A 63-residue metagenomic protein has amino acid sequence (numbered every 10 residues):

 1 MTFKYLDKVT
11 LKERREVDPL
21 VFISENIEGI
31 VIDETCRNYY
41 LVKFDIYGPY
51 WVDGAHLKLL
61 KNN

Functional and structural regions predicted by a protein language model:
T2-N63: Basic/aromatic-rich interaction segments and small domains that mediate binding to polyanionic partners
